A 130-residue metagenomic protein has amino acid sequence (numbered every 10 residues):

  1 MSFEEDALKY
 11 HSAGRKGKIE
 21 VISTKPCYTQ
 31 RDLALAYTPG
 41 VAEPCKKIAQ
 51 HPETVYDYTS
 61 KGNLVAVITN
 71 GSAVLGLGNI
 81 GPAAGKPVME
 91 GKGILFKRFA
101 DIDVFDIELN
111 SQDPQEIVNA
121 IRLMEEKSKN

Functional and structural regions predicted by a protein language model:
M1-N130: N-terminal ligand-binding/catalytic initiation module
